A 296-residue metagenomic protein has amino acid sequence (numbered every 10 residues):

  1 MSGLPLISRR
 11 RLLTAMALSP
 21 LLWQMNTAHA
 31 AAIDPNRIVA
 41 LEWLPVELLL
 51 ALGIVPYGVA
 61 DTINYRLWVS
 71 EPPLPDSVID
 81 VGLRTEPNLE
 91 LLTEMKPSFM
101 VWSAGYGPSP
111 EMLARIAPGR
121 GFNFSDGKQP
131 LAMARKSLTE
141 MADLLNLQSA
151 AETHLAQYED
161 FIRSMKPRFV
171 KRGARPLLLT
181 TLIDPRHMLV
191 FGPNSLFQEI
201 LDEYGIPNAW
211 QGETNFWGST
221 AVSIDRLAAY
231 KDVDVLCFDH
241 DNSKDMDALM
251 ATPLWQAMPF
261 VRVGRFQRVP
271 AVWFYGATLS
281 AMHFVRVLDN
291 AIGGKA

Functional and structural regions predicted by a protein language model:
S2-P5, R11-H29: N-terminal export signals
Q24-A40, L44: C-terminal segment of N-terminal export signals and the immediately downstream linker at the start of the mature
N36, A132, Y230-A296: Structured C-terminal subdomain patch of bacterial secreted/periplasmic proteins
R37, A117-I183, W210, F274 (+1 more regions): Extracytoplasmic substrate-binding proteins
R37, W43-M95, G105: A short, structured surface patch at a secondary-structure boundary
V81-L89, T214-I224: Short helix-initiation/N-cap motifs at beta->coil->alpha
K96-M100, D232-V233: Proline-aspartate-enriched helix->loop->beta-strand connector
P193-G218: Alpha-helical, coiled-coil/dimerization segments enriched in small aliphatic residues
